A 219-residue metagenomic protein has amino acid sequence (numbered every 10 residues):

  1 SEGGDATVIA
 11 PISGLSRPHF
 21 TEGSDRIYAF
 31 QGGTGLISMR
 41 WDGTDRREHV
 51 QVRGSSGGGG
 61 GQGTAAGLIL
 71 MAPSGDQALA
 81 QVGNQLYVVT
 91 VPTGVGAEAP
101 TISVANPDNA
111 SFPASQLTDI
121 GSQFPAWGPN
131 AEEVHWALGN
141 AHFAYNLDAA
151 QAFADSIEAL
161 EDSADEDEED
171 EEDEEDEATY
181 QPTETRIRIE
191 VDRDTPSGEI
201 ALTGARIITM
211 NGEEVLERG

Functional and structural regions predicted by a protein language model:
S1-G23, Q31-G32, S38-L68, A72 (+5 more regions): Multi-bladed beta-propeller domains
G23-D25, S74-D76, N130-E132: Short coil/turn segments that connect the beta-strands within blades of beta-propeller domains
R26-F30, A80, H135-A137: Residue position within the beta-strands of beta-propeller blades
H142, A205: Divalent metal-coordination and catalytic microenvironments
R193-I200: N-terminal helix-cap/turn-to-beta initiation motif at the start of protein domains
E213-G219: A conserved glycine-rich beta-strand in the N-terminal activation segment of trypsin-fold
